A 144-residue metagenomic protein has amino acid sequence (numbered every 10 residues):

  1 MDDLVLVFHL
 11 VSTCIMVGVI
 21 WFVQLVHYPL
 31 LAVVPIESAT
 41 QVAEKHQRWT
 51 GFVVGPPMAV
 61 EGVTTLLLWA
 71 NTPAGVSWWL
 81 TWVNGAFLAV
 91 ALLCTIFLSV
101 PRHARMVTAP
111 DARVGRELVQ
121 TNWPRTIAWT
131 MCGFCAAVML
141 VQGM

Functional and structural regions predicted by a protein language model:
D2-V60, A104-E117: Interfacial loop at the N-terminal end of multi-pass membrane proteins
F22-P29, M58-T72, F97-P101, M139: Membrane-helix exit/interface motif
R48, F52-G55, W82-G85, V119-T126: Internal alpha-helical transmembrane segments of multi-pass membrane proteins, especially GPCRs
V54-L68, R125-F134: Core segments of transmembrane alpha-helices that mediate helix-helix packing or line hydrophobic substrate/ligand
L68-T72, A112-Q120, P124: Multi-pass alpha-helical membrane architecture of UbiA-family and related isoprenoid/lipid prenyltransferases
P73-L98: Short alpha-helical packing/oligomerization segments
A137-M144: Juxtamembrane boundary at the C-terminal end of a transmembrane helix
